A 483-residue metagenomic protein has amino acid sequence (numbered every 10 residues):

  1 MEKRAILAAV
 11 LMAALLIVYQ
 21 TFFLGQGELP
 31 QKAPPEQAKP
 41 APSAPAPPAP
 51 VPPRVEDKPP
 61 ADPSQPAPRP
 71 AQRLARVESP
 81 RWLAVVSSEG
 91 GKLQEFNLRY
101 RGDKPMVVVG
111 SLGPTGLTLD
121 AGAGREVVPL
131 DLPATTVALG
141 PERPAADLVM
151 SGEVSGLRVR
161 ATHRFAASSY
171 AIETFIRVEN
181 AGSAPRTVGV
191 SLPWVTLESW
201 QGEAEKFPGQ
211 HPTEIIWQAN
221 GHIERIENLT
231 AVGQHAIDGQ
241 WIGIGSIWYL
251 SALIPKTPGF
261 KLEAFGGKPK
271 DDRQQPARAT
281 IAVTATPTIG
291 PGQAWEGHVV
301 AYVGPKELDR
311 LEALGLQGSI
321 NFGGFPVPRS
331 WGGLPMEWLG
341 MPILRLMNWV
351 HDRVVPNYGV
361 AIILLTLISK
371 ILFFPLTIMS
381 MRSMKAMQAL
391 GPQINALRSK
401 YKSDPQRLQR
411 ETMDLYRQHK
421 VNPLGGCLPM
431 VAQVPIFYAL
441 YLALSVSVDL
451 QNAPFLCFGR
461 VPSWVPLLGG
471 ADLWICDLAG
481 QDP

Functional and structural regions predicted by a protein language model:
M1-K39, V86, I176-R177, P193 (+2 more regions): Helix-loop-helix
E2-K3, K58-P66, T230, Q234-H235 (+5 more regions): Mixed-charge, polar/low-complexity N-terminal
F23-L24, E28-V108, M150, V154: Juxtamembrane extramembrane loops of integral membrane proteins
E36-Q37, P42-V55, A61-D62, T135 (+6 more regions): Intrinsically disordered, low-complexity segments enriched in proline/serine/threonine
D62-S64, A71-Q72, V149-S151, H163-F165 (+3 more regions): Intrinsically disordered, low-complexity segments enriched in polar/charged residues with Gly/Pro, especially when
S64, K104-P105, G221-H222, L250 (+3 more regions): Proteins with a high burden of low-complexity, intrinsically disordered sequence enriched in S/T/G/P/A and R, requiring
A71, P80, P144, G245 (+1 more regions): A short, polar/charged loop/turn motif at coil->beta-strand junctions and beta-hairpin connectors
R76-F325: Soluble non-transmembrane domains of integral membrane proteins
